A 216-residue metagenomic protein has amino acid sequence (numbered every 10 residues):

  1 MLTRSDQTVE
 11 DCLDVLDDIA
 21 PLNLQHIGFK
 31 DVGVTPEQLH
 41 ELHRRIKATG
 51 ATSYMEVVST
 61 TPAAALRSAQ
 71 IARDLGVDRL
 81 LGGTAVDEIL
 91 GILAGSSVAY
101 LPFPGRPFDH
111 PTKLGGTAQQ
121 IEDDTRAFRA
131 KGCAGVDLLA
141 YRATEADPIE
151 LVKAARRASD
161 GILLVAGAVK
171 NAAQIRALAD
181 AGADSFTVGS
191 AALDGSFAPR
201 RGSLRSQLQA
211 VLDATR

Functional and structural regions predicted by a protein language model:
M1-T3, Q25-F29, S53-V57, R79-G82 (+4 more regions): Hydrophobic faces of well-ordered beta-strands that scaffold small-molecule active sites in alpha/beta enzyme cores
M1-Y54, T60-A63, A69-G76, R126-K131 (+2 more regions): Conserved N-terminal beta1-alpha1 strand-loop-helix module at the mouth
E10-L13, L42-H43, R67-A69, I92-A94 (+2 more regions): Distinct, well-ordered alpha-helical segments
D17, R45-K47, Q70-R73, S97-F103 (+4 more regions): Short, hinge-like loop/turn segments at secondary-structure boundaries
H40, G115-D123, A146-K153, R201-Q207: Charged helix-capping and loop-helix junction motifs
R45-I46, L93, A155, S159 (+2 more regions): Hydrophobic positions in alpha-helices of CheY-like receiver
G50, V58, P62-T144, A158: Conserved anion-binding
L75-E88, K131-A143, A168-V169, Q174 (+1 more regions): Glycine-rich phosphate-binding active-site loops on the catalytic face of alpha/beta enzymes
